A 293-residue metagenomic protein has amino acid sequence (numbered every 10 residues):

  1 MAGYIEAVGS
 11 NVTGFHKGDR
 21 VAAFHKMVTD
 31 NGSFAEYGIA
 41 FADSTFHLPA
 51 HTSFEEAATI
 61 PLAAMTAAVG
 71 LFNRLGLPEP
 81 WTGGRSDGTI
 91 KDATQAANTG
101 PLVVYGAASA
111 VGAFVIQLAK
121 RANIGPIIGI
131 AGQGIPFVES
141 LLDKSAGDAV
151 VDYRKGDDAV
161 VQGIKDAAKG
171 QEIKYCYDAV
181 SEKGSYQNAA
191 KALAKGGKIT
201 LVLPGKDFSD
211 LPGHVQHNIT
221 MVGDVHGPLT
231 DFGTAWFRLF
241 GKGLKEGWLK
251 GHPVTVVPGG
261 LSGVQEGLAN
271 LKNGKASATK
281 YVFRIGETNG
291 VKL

Functional and structural regions predicted by a protein language model:
M1-V8, T13-L293: Terminal helix/beta-alpha structural elements that buttress the NAD(P)+-binding lobe
